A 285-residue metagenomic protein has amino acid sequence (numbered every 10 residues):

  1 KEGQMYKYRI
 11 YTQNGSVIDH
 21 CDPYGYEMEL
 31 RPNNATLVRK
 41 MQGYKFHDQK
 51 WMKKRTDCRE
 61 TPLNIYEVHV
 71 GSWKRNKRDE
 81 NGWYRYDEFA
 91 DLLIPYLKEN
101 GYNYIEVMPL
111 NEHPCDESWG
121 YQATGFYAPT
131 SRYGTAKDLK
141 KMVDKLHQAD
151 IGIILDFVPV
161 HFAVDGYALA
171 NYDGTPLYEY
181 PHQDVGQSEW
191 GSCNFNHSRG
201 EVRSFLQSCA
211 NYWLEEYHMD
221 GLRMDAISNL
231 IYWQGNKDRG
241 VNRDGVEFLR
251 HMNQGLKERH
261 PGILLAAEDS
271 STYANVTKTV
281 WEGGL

Functional and structural regions predicted by a protein language model:
K1-E67, S72-N81, E88: The feature marks proteins involved in alpha-glucan
Y6, T124, I263: Residue-level detector of short, conserved catalytic/binding motifs and their immediate flanks
P23-P32, P114-D116, Q183-V185, W281-L285: A broad, low-specificity signal for short, low-complexity segments enriched in glycine/proline and polar/charged
M52-E60, H69-M219, R223-V241: Substrate-binding/active-site clefts of carbohydrate-active enzymes
Y66, L155, A267-E268: Short glycine/serine/threonine-enriched helix-capping/active-site loop that flanks the nucleotide-sugar donor pocket
H218-D220, Y232-L285: Conserved alpha/beta catalytic core and glycan-binding cleft of carbohydrate-active enzymes
